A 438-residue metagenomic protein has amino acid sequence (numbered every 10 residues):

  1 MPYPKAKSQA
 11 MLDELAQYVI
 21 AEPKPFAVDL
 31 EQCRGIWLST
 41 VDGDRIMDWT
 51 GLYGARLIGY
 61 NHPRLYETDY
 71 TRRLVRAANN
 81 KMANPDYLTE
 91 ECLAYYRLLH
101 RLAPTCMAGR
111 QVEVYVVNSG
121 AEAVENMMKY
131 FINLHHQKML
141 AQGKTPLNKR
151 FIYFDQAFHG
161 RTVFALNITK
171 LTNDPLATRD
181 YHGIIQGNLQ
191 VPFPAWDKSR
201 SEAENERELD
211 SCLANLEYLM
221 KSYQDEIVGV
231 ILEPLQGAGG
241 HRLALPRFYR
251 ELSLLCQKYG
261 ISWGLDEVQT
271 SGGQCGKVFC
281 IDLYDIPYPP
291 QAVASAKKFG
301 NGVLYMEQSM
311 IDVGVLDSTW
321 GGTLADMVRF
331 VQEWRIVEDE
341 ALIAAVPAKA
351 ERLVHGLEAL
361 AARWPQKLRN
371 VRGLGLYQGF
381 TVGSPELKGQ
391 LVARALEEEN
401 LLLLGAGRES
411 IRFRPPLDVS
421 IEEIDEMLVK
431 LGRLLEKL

Functional and structural regions predicted by a protein language model:
M1-L438: Conserved N-terminal phosphate-binding loop of PLP-dependent enzymes in the Aspartate aminotransferase
